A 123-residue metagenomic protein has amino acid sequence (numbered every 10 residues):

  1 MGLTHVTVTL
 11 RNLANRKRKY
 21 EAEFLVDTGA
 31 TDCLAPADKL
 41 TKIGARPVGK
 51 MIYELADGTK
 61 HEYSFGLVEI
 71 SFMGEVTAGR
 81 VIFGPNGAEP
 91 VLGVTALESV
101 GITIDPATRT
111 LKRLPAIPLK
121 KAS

Functional and structural regions predicted by a protein language model:
M1-S123: Pepsin/retropepsin-fold aspartyl endopeptidases
